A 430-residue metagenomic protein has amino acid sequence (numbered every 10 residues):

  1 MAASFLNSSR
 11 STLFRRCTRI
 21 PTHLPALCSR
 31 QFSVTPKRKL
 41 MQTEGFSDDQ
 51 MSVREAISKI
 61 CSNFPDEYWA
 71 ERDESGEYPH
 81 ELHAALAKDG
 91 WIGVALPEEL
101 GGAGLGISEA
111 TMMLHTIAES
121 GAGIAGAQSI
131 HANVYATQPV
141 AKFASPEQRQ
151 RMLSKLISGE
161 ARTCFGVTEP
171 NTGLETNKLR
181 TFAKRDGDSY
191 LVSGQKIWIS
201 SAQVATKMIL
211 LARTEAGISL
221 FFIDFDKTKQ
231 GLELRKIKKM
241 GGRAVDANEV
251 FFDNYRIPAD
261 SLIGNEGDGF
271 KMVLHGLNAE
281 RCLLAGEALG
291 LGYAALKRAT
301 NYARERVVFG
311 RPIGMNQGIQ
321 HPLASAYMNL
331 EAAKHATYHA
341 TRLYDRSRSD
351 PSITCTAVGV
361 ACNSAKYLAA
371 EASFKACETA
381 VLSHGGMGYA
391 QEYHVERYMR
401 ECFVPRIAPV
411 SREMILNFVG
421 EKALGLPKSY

Functional and structural regions predicted by a protein language model:
A2-G121, I130, F143-Q148, K155 (+4 more regions): Alpha-helical interface subdomain recognition
G90, M113-A118, A212-E215, I223-K227 (+1 more regions): Short Ser/Thr-interspersed hydrophobic loop/turn segments at strand-loop and sheet-helix junctions that line or gate
L105, E175-N177, S201-A205, V245 (+1 more regions): Short glycine/proline-enriched turns and hinge-like loops at secondary-structure junctions
A125-E147, G173: N-terminal glycine-rich flavin-associated loop
G159-V167: A short, Trp-centered hydrophobic/proline-enriched beta-strand micro-motif
K178, K227-P258: Flexible, small-/acidic-enriched active-site or ligand-binding loops
S189, S193-E233: A short core secondary-structure module
N248-H275: A short, charged helix-loop
